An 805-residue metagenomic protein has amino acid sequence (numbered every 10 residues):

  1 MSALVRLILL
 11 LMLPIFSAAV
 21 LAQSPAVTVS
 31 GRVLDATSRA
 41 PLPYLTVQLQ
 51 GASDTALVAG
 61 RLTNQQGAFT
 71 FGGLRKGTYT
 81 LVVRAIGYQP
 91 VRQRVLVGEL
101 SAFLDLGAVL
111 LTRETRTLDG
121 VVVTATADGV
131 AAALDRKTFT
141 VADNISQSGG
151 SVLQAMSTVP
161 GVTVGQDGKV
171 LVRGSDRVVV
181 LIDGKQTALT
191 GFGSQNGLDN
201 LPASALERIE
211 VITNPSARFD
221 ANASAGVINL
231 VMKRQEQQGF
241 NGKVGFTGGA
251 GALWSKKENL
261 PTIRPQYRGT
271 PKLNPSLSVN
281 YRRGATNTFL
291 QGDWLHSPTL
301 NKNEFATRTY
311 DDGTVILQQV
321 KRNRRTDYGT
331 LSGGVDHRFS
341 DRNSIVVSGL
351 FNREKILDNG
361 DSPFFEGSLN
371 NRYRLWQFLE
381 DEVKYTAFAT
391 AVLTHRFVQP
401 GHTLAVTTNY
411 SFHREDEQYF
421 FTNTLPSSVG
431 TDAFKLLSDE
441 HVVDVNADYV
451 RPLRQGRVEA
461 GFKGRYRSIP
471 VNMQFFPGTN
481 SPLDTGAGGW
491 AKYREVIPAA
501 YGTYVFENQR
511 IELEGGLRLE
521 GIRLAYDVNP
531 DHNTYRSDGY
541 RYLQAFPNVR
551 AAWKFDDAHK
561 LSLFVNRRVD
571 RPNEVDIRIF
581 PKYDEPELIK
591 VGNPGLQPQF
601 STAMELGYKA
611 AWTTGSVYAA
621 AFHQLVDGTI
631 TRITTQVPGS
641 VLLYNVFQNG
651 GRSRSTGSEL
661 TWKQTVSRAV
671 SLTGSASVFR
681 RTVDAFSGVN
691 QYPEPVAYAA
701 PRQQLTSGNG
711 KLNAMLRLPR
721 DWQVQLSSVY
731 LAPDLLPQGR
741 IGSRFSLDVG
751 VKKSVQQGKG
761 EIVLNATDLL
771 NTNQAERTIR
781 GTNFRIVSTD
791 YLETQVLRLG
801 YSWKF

Functional and structural regions predicted by a protein language model:
L34, S38, T46-Q50, R84-I86 (+4 more regions): Short, acidic, small-residue-rich periplasmic hinge/interaction motif at the N-terminus of Gram-negative outer-membrane
D105-V109, V152-A155, N196-N200, V211 (+1 more regions): N-terminal periplasmic accessory domains that precede and gate Gram-negative outer-membrane beta-barrel machines
V152, T158, K185-T213, R218 (+1 more regions): Short acidic/polar hinge/loop motifs at secondary-structure boundaries that mediate gating or recognition
R264-F305, T314-G360, K384-T390, H395 (+3 more regions): Transmembrane beta-barrel wall of Gram-negative outer-membrane proteins
R414-D416, P470, R523-A525, W553 (+4 more regions): Surface-exposed extracellular loop regions of Gram-negative outer-membrane beta-barrel proteins, predominantly
V442-N446, A487-G489, I497-A499, V591-N593 (+5 more regions): Outer membrane beta-barrel strand-and-loop segments of large Gram-negative receptors, especially TonB-dependent
V626-G628, K753-F805: C-terminal beta-signal and adjacent terminal beta-strands/loops of Gram-negative outer-membrane beta-barrel proteins
F647-P733: Gram-negative outer-membrane beta-barrel transporters
